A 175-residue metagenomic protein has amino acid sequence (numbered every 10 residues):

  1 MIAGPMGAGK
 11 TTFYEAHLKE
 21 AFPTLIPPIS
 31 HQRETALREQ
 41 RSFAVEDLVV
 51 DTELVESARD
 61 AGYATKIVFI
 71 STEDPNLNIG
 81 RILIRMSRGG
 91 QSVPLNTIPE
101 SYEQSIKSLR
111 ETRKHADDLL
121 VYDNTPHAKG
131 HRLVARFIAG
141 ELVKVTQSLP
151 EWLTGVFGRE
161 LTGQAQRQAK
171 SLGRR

Functional and structural regions predicted by a protein language model:
P5-M6: The conserved Walker
G9: Conserved glycine(s) of the Walker
T12-S42: Conserved substrate/cofactor phosphate-moiety recognition/catalytic segment in nucleotide-dependent phosphotransferases
L25, A61-T65, H115-D118: Short glycine-/polar-rich loops that comprise or flank the Walker A/P-loop and associated switch/sensor motifs
S42-D47, K66-F69, V93-N96: Short catalytic-loop micro-motif centered on adjacent basic/acidic residues
L48-R88: ATP-dependent NMP and nucleoside kinases share a basic, alpha-helical "lid"
I84-G173: Conserved GTP-binding G-domain of TRAFAC-class P-loop NTPases and closely related GTPase folds
